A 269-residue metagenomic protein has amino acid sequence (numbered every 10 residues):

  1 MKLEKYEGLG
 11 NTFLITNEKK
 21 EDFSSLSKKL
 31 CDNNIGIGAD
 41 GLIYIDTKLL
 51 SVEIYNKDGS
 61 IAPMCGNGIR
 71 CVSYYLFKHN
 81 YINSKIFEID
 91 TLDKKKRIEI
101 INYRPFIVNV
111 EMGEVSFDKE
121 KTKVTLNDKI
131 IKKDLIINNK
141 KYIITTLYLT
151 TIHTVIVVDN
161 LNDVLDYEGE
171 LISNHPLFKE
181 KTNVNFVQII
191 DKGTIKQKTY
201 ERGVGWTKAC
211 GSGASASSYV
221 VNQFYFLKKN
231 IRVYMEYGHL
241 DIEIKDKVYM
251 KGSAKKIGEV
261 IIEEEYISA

Functional and structural regions predicted by a protein language model:
M1-R104, T154-A269: A glycine-rich beta-to-alpha transition motif near the start of alpha/beta enzyme domains, typified by
L9, S25, I107, K119-K121 (+1 more regions): N-terminal functional modules and adjacent low-complexity/disordered segments of proteins
R97-I98, Y103-E111, K123, K132: Feature of Fe-S/electron-transfer and energy-metabolism proteins that preferentially highlights extended coupling
V110, T145, C210: Beta-strand scaffold of nucleotide-dependent catalytic cores
G113-D118: Ligand-binding beta-strand-loop-alpha-helix segment within the catalytic cores of soluble metabolic enzymes
K119-N127, E259-E264: Extended Gly/Ser/Thr-rich low-complexity repeat segments, especially those forming or decorating extracellular
V124-K133, E170, N174-F178: Short, conserved active-site entrance elements at the starts or edges of catalytic domains
I131-L161: Internal active-site segments that recognize and position negatively charged phosphoryl groups and nucleotide moieties
